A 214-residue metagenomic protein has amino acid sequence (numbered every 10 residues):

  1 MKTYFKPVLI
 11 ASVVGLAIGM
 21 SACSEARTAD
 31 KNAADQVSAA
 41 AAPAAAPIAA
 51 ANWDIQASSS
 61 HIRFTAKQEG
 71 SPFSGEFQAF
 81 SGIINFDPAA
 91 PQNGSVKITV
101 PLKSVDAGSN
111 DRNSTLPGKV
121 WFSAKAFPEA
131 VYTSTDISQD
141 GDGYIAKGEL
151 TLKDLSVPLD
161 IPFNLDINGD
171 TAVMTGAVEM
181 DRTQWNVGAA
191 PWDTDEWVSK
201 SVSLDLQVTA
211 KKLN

Functional and structural regions predicted by a protein language model:
K2-I10: Bacterial N-terminal signal peptides that target proteins for export
I18-A22: C-terminal motif of bacterial Sec signal peptides marking the signal peptidase cleavage site
C23-N214: Low-complexity, acidic/polar, glycine-enriched regions of mature
